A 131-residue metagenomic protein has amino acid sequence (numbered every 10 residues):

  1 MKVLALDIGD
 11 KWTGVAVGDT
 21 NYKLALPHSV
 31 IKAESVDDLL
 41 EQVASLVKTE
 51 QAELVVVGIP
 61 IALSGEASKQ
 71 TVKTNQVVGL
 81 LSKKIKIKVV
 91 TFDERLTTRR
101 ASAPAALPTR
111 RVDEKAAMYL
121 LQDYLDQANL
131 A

Functional and structural regions predicted by a protein language model:
K2-L4, K11-A131: Phosphate- and other anionic-substrate recognition elements at nucleic-acid/protein interfaces
